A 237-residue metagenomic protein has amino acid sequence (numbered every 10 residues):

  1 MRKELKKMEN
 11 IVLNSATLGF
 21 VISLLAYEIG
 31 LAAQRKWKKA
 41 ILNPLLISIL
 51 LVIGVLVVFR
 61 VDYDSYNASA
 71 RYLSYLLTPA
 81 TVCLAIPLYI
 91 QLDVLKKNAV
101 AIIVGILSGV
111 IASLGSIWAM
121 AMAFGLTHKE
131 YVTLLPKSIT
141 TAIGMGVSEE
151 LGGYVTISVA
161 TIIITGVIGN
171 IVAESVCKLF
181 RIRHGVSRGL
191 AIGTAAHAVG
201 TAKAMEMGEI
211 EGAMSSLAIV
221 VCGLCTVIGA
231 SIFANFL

Functional and structural regions predicted by a protein language model:
M1-K7: Short, Lys/Arg-enriched N-terminal segments with co-localized hydrophobic residues within the first ~10-30 amino acids
E9-Y89, K97-A101, G105, G109: Helical membrane-embedded segments and adjacent short helical loop/helix-boundary regions of multi-pass membrane
G19-S23, L92-I117, V159-I168, A218-G223: Entry/N-cap segments of selected transmembrane alpha helices and their immediately preceding amphipathic helices
L46-V58, T78-C83, V104-I117, L135-M145 (+2 more regions): Small-residue-rich segments of transmembrane alpha-helices in multi-pass membrane proteins, especially helix faces
P87-A99, M122-A123, G146-T161, L179 (+1 more regions): Helix-loop-helix hairpins and the membrane-proximal interhelical loops of multi-pass alpha-helical transport proteins
V104-A142, T165-F180: Transmembrane alpha-helices that form the ion-translocation and gating core of multi-pass ion transport proteins
E130-I157, T161-I164, L179, R183-V221: Alpha-helical membrane segments and immediately flanking helix-loop junctions that form or couple to the substrate/ion
G229-L237: Juxtamembrane boundary at the C-terminal end of a transmembrane helix
